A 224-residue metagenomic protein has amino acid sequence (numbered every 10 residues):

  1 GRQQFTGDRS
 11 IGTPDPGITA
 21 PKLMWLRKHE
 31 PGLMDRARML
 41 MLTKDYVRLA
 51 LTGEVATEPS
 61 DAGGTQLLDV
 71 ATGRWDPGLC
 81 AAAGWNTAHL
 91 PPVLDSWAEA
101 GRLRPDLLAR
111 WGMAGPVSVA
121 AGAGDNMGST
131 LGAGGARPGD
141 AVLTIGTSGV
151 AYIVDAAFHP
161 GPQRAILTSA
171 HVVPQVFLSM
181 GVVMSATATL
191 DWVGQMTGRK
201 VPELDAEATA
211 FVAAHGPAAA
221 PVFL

Functional and structural regions predicted by a protein language model:
R2-T13, G17-T57, D61, Q66-P77 (+2 more regions): Active-site core segments that coordinate phosphate-bearing ligands/cofactors across diverse enzyme families
G78, W85, E99: Glycine-rich, acidic and aromatic/proline-enriched surface loops and short helix-turn segments that act as binding
A83-D95: A conserved helix-loop-beta module that forms one wall/lid of the active-site cleft in ATP-utilizing catalytic domains
D95-L103, A123: Glycine-rich phosphate-binding loops at beta-strand->alpha-helix junctions
